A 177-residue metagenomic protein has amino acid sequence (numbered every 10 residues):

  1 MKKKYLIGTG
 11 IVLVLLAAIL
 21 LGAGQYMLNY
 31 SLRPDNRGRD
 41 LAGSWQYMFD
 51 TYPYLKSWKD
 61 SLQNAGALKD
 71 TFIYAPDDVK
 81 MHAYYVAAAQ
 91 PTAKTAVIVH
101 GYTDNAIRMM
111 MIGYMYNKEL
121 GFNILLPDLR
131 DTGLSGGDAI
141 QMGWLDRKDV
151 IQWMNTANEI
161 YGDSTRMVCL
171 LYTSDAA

Functional and structural regions predicted by a protein language model:
A17-F72: An N-terminal hydrophobic leader/cap segment in hydrolases
D77-A87: A short loop-to-beta-strand scaffold at the N-terminal edge of the catalytic core in hydrolase folds
A93-H100: Short beta-strand element of the alpha/beta-hydrolase
Y102-M115: The serine-hydrolase catalytic nucleophile loop
N117-L134: Conserved alpha/beta-hydrolase
I140-Y161: Alpha/beta-hydrolase active-site loop
D163-L171: Alpha/beta-hydrolase fold nucleophile elbow
Y172-A177: Conserved small/polar residues in nucleotide/adenosyl-binding loops
